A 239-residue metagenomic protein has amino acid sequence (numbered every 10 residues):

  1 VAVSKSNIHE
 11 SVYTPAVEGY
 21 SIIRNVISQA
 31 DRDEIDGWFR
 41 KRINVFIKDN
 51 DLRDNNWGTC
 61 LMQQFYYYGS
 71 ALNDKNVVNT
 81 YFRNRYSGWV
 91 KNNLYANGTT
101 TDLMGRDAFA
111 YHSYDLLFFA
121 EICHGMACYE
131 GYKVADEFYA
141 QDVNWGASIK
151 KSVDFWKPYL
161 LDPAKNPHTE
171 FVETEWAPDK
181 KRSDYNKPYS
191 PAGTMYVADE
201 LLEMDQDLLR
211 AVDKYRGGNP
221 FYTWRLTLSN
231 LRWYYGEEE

Functional and structural regions predicted by a protein language model:
V1-Y132, D142: Aromatic-lined, polymer-binding surfaces characteristic of secreted/periplasmic polysaccharide-degrading enzymes
S28-R32, Q64, D74, F138 (+3 more regions): Short, structured coil/loop segments at alpha-helix boundaries
W38, W57, W89, W145 (+4 more regions): A residue-identity detector for tryptophan
V90, T101, A135, L226 (+1 more regions): Generic preference for hydrophobic/aromatic residues in regular secondary structure cores
N93-A96, D102-N186: Active-site/pore-lining binding-face segments in mid-to-C-terminal subdomains
G125, Y129, K151-F155, D162 (+1 more regions): Terminal, non-catalytic domain-edge segments
